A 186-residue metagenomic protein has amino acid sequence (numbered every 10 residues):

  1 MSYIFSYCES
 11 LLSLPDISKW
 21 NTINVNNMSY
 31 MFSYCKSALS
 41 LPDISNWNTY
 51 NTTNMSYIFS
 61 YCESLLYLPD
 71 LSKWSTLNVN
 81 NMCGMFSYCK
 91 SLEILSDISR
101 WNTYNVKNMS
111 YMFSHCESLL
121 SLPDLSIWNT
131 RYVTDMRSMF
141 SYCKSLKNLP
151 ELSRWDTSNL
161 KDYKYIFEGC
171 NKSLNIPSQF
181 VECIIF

Functional and structural regions predicted by a protein language model:
M1-F186: Negatively charged
